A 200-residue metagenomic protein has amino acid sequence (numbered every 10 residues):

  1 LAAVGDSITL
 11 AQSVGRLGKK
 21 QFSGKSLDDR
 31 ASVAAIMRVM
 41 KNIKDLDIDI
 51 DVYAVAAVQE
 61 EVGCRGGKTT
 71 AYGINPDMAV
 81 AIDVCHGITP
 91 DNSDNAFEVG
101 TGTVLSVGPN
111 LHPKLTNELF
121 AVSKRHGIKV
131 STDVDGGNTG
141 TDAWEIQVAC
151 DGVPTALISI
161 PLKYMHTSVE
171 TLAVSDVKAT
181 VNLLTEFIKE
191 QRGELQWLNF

Functional and structural regions predicted by a protein language model:
L1-F200: N-terminal hydrophobic/helix-forming segments and targeting peptides
